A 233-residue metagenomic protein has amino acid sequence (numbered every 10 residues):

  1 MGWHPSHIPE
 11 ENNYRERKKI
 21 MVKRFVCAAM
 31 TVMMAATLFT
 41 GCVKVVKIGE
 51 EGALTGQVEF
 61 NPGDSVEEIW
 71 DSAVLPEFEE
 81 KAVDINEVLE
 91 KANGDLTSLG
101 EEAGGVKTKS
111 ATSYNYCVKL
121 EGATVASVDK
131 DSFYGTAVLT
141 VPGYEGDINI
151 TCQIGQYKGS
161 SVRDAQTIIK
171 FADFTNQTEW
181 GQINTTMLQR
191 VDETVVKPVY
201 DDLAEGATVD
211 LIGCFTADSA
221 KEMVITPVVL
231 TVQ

Functional and structural regions predicted by a protein language model:
P5-S6, N12-T40: Sec-dependent bacterial lipoprotein signal peptides
E10-E11, K221: Ubiquitous "structural anchor" signal
C27, C42-Q233: OB-fold and OB-like single-stranded nucleic-acid-recognition modules and their adjacent interaction interfaces
